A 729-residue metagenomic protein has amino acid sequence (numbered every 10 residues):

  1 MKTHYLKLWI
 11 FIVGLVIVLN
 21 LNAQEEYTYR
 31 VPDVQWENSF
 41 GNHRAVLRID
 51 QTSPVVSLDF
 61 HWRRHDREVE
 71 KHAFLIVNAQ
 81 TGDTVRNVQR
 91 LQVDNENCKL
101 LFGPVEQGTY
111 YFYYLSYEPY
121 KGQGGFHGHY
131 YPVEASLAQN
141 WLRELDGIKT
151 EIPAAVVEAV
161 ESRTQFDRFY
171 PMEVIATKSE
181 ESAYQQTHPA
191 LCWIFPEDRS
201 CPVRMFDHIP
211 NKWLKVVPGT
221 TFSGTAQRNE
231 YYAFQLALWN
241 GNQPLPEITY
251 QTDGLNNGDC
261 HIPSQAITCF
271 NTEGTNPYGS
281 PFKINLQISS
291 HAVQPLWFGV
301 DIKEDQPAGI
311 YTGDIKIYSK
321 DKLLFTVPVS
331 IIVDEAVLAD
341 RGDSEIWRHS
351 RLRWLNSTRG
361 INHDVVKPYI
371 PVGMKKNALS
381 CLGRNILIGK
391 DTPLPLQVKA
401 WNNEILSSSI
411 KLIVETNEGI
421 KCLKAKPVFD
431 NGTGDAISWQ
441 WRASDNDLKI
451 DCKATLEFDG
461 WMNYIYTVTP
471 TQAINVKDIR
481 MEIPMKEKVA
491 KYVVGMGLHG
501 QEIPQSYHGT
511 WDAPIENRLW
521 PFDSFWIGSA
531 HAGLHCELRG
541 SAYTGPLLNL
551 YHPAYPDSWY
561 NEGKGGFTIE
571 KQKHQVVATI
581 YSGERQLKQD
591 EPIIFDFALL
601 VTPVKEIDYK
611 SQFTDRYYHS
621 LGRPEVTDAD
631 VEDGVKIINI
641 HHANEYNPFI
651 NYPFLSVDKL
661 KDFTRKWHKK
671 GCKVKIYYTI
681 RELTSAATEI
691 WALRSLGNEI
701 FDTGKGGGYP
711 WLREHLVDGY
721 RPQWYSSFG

Functional and structural regions predicted by a protein language model:
M1-E26: Bacterial Sec-dependent N-terminal signal peptides
Q24-A159, R163-F166, Y170, V174 (+7 more regions): Alpha-mannosidase-like glycoside hydrolase catalytic domains involved in N-glycan trimming, generalizing to other
H65-A79, Q92-E144, I315-S319, L323-D343 (+6 more regions): Carbohydrate-recognition beta-sandwich/jelly-roll modules in extracellular/periplasmic carbohydrate-active proteins
L296-K303, I310-K320: Internal, hydrophobic beta-strand segments that form the core of beta-sheet-rich folds
P371-M374: Surface beta-strand/loop "capping" patches
I405: Catalytic cores of secreted or luminal carbohydrate-active enzymes
I676-G729: Active-site-adjacent "subsite" loops/lids of carbohydrate-active enzymes
